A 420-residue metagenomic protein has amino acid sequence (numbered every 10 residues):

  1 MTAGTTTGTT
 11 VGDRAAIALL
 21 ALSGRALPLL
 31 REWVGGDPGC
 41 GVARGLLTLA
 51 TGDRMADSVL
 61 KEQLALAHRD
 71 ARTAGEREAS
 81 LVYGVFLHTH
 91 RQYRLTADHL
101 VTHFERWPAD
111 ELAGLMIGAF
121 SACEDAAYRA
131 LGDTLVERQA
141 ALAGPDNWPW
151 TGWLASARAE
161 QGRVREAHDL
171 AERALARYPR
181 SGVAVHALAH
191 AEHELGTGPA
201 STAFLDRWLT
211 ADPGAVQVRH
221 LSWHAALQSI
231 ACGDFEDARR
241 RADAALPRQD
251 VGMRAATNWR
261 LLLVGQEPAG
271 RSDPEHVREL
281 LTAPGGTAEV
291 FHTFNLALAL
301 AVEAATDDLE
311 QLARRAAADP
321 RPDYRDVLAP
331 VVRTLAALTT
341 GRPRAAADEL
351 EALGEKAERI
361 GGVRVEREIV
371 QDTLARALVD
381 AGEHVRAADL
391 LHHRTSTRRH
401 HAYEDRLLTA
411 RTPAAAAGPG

Functional and structural regions predicted by a protein language model:
T2-G4, T9-G75, F86-R94, F120-A130 (+1 more regions): Inter-helical turn/loop elements of alpha-helical hairpins
T6-V11, P38-V42, A74-S80, W107-G114 (+8 more regions): Generic helix N-cap/helix-start motif at coil->alpha-helix transitions
A18, T51, L87, F120-A122 (+9 more regions): Residue at a conserved register position within TPR or TPR-like alpha-solenoid repeats
A26, L60, T96, Y128-G132 (+6 more regions): Single-residue signature of alpha-solenoid repeat helices
E32-W33, A67-D70, T102-H103, L135-Q139 (+5 more regions): Canonical positions in the second alpha-helix
M55, R91, D125-A127, G162 (+5 more regions): Residue-level detector of the short coil/turn that links helix A to helix B within each tetratricopeptide repeat
T134-C232: Internal metal/ion-chelating core segments
L227-G420: Helix-coil-helix junctions within alpha-helical repeat/solenoid scaffolds
